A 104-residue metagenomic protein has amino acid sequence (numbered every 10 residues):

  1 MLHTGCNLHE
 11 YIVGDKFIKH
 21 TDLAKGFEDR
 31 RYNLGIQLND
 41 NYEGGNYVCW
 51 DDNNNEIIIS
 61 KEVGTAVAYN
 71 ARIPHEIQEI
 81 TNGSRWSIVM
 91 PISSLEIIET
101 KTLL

Functional and structural regions predicted by a protein language model:
M1-L104: Catalytic core of non-heme Fe(II) oxygenases with the double-stranded beta-helix
